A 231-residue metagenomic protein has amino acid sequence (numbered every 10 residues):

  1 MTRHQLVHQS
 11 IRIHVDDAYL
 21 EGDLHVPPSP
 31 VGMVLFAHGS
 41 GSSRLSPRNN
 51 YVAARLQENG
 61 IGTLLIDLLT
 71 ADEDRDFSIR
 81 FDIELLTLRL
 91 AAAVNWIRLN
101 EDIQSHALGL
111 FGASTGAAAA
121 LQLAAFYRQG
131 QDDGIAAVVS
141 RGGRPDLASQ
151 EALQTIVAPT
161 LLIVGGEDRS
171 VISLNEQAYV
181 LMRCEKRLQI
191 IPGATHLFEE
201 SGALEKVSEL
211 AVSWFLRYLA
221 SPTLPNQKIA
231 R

Functional and structural regions predicted by a protein language model:
I11-I103, E199-G202, K206: Serine-hydrolase catalytic machinery in alpha/beta-hydrolase-like enzymes
D102-S114: Alpha/beta-hydrolase fold nucleophile elbow
G112-Q122: Glycine-rich nucleophile elbow surrounding the catalytic serine of serine-hydrolase chemistry
Q131-P145: A conserved short beta-strand
I156, L162-V164: Short beta-strand/loop motif that positions the catalytic acidic residue of the alpha/beta-hydrolase fold
R169-L174: Conserved alpha/beta-hydrolase "acid-adjacent" motif
M182-L197: Catalytic histidine neighborhood in serine/cysteine hydrolases with alpha/beta-hydrolase-type architecture
G202-R231: Catalytic active-site module of serine/aspartate enzymes centered on a nucleophile-bearing elbow/loop
